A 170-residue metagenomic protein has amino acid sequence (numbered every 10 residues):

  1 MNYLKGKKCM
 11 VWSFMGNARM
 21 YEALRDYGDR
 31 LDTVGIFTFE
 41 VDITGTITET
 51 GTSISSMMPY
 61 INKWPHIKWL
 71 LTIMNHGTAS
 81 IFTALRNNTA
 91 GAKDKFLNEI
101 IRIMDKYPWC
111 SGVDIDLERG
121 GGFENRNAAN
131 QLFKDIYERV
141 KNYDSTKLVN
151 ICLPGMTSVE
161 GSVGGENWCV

Functional and structural regions predicted by a protein language model:
N2-V170: Chitinase-like catalytic core of GlcNAc-active glycosidases
